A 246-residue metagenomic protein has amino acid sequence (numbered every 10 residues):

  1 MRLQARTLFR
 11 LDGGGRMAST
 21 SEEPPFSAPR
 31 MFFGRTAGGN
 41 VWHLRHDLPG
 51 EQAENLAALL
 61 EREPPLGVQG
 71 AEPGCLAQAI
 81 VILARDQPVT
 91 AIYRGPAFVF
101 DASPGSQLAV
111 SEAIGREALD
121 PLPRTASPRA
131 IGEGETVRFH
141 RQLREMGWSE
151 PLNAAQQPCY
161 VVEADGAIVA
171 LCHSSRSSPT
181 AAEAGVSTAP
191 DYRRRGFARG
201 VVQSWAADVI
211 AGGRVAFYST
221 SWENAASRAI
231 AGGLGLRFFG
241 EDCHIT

Functional and structural regions predicted by a protein language model:
M1-R138: Acyl-donor-binding surface of acyltransferase catalytic domains
R2, C159-V161, S219, D242 (+1 more regions): Long, contiguous binding/interaction regions
N40-H46, T180, V209-S221: Conserved GNAT acetyl-CoA-binding A-motif
G134-Y160: Short, conserved active-site entrance elements at the starts or edges of catalytic domains
P151-P158, E163-A181, G185-A189: A conserved beta-strand-loop-helix scaffold within acyl/acetyltransferase catalytic domains
L171, F239-E241: Residue-level detector of high-confidence beta-strand sites
A184, R194-D208, A229-G233: Conserved acetyl-CoA-binding loop-helix of GNAT-fold acetyltransferases
Y218-G232, R237, I245-T246: Conserved beta-strand-loop-alpha-helix junction that forms the acyl-donor binding cleft
